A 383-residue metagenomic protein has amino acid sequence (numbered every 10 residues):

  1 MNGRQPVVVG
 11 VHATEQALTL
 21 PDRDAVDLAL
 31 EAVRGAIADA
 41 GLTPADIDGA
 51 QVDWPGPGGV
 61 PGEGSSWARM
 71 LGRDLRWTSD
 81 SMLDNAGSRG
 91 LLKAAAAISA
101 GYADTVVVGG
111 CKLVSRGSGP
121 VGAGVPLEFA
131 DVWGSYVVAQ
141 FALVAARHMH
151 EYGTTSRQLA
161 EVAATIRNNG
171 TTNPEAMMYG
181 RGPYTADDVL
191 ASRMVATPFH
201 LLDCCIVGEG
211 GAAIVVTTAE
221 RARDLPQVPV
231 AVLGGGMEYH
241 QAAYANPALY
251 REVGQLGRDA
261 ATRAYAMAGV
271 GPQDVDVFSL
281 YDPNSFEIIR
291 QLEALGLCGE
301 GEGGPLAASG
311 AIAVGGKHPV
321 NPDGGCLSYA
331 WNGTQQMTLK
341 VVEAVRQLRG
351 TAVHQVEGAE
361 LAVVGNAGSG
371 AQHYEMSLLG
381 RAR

Functional and structural regions predicted by a protein language model:
M1-A86, K93, H148-T155, M177-M178 (+5 more regions): Conserved active-site "lid/cap" helical segment
P21-A25, W133, L249-V253: Short alpha-helix boundary/capping segments
L42-P44, P61, R73-Y250, D274 (+2 more regions): Acyl-thioester C-C bond-transforming condensing/cleaving domain
G49, L159, V277-S279: Short loop->beta-strand "edge-of-pocket" segments that line small-molecule binding or catalytic clefts across diverse
D53, P57, T165-N169, Y281-S285: A short structural micro-motif
W54, G110, S279-D282, N366: Residues that line or immediately flank small-molecule/substrate-binding pockets and catalytic motifs
R251-R258, T262-S285, A294, C326-N332: Extended C-terminal subregions enriched in glycine
N284-E287, A371: Short phosphate-engaging motifs
